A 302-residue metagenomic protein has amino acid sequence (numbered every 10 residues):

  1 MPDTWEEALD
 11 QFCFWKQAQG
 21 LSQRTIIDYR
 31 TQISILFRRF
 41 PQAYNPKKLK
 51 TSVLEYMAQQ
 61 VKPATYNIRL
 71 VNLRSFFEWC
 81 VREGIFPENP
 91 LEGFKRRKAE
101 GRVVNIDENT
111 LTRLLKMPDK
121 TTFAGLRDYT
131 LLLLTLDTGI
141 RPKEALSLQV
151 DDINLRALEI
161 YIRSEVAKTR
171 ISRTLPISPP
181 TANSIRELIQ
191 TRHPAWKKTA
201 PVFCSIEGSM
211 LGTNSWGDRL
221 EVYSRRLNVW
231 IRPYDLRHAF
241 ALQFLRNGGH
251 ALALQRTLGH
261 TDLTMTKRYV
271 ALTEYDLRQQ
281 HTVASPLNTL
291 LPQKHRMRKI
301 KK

Functional and structural regions predicted by a protein language model:
M1-K302: Conserved catalytic core of the tyrosine transesterase superfamily
